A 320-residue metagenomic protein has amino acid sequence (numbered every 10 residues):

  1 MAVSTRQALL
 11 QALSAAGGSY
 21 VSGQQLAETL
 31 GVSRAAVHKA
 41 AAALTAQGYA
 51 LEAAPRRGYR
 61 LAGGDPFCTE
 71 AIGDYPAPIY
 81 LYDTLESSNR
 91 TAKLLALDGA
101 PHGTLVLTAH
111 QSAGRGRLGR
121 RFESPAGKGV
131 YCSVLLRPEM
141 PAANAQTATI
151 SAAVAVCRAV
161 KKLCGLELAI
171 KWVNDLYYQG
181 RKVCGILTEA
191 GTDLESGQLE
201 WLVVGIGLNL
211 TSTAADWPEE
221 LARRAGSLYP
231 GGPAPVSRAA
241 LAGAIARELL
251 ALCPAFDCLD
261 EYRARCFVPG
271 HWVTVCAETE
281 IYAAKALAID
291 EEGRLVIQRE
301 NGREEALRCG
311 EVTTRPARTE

Functional and structural regions predicted by a protein language model:
A2-K161, C184: N-terminal lobe of the biotin/lipoate ligase/transferase fold
A2-S33, M140-L168, Y178-E320: Long, positively charged amphipathic alpha-helical accessory segments at protein N-termini or as interdomain linkers
